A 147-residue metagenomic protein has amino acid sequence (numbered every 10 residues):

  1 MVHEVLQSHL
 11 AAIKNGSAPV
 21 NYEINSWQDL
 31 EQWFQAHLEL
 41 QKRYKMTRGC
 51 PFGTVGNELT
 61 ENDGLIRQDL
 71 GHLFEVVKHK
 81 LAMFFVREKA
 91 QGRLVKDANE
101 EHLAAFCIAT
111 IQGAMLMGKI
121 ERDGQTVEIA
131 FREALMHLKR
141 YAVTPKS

Functional and structural regions predicted by a protein language model:
M1-A18, E31, L38, K78: An amphipathic alpha-helix adjacent to DNA-recognition modules
E4, L65-V76, M83: Short, solvent-exposed amphipathic helices
V5, R43-Y44: N-terminal helix-turn-helix DNA-binding core of bacterial DNA-binding proteins
D29, Y44-L65: Amphipathic alpha-helical segments used for helix-helix packing
Q32-L40, E75-Q91, A105, T110 (+1 more regions): C-terminal peripheral helix-coil segments that are non-catalytic and often amphipathic
M46, D69, M83-V95: A surface-exposed regulatory interaction patch that couples sensing to output across bacterial transport/metabolic
K96, E100-A104: Membrane-interface starts of transmembrane alpha-helices
